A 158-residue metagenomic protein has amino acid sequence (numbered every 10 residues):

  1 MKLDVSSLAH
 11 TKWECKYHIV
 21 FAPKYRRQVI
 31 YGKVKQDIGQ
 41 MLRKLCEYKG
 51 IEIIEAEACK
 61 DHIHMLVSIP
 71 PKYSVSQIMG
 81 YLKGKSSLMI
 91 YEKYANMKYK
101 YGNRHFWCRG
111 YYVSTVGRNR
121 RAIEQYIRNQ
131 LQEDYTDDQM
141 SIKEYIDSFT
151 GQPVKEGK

Functional and structural regions predicted by a protein language model:
M1-K158: Basic nucleic-acid-binding interfaces
